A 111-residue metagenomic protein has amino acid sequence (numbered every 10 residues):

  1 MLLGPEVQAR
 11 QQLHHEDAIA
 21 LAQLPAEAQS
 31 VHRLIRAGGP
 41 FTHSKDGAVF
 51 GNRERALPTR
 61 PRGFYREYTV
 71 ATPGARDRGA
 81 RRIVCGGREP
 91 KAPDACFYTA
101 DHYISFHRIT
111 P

Functional and structural regions predicted by a protein language model:
M1-V7: C-terminal segment of classical bacterial N-terminal signal peptides
V7-P58: N-terminal secretory signal peptides
G39-P111: Functional cores of ribonucleases/endoribonucleases
